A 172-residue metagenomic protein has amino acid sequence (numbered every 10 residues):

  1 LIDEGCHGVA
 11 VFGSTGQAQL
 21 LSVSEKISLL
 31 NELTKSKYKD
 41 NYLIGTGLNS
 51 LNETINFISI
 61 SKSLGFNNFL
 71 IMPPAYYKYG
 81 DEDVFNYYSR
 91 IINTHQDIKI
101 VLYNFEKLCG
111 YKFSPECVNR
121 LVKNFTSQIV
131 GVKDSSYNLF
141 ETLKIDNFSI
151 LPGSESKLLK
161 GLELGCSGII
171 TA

Functional and structural regions predicted by a protein language model:
I2-K112, V118, K123, I129: Active-site beta->alpha loop and helix N-cap motifs at the rims of alpha/beta catalytic domains
I92-T94, F105-A172: Catalytic alpha/beta core domains of metabolic enzymes, predominantly
